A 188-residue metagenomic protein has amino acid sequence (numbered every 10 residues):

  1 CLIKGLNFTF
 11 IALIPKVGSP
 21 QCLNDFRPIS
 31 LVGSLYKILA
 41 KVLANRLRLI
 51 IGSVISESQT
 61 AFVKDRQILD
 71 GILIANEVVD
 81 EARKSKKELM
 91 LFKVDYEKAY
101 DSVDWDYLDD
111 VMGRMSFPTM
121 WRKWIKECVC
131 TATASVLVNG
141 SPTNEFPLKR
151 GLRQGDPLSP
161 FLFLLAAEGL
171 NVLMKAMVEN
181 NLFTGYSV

Functional and structural regions predicted by a protein language model:
C1-V188: Nucleotidyl polymerases of mobile genetic elements and RNA viruses
